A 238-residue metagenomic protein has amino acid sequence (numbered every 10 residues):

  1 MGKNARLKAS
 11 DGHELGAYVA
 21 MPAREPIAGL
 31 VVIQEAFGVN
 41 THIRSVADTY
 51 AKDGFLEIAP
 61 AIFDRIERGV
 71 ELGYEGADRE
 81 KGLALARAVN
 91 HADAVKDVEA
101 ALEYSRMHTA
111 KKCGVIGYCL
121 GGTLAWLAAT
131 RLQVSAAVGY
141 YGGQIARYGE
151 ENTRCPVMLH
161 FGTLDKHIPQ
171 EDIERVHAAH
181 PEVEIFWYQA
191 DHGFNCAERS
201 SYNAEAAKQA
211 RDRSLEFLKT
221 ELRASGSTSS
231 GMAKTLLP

Functional and structural regions predicted by a protein language model:
M1-P238: N-terminal cap/leader regions of alpha/beta-hydrolase-fold enzymes, predominantly small-molecule hydrolases
